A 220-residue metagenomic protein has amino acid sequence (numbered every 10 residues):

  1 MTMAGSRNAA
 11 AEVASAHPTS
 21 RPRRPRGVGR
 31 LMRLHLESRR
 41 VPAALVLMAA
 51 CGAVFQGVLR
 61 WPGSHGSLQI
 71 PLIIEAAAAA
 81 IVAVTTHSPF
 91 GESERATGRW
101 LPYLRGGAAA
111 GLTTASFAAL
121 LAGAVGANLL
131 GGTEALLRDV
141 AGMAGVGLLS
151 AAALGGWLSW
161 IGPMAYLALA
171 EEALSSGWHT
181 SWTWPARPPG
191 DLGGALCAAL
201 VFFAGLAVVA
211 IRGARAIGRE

Functional and structural regions predicted by a protein language model:
M1-L68, A152, A165-L169, G177 (+1 more regions): Hydrophobic alpha-helical transmembrane segments
T2, T19, T85-T86, T97 (+4 more regions): Residue-identity detector for threonine
E12, E37, E75, E92-E94 (+3 more regions): Glutamate identity and glutamate-enriched acidic tracts
R40, F90, W100-Y103, L158-S159: Residue-level recognition of membrane-helix boundary sites in multi-pass small-molecule transporters
A53-S88, A109-M164: Secretory targeting signals
V82-T97, L101: Transmembrane helix boundary and interhelical loop/hinge segments in multi-pass membrane proteins
S93, T97, G145-G147, A151 (+4 more regions): Small-side-chain structural scaffolding
R99-T114, L130-L137, L167-S181, L196-V209: Alpha-helical membrane-embedding segments and immediately adjacent membrane-interface amphipathic helices
